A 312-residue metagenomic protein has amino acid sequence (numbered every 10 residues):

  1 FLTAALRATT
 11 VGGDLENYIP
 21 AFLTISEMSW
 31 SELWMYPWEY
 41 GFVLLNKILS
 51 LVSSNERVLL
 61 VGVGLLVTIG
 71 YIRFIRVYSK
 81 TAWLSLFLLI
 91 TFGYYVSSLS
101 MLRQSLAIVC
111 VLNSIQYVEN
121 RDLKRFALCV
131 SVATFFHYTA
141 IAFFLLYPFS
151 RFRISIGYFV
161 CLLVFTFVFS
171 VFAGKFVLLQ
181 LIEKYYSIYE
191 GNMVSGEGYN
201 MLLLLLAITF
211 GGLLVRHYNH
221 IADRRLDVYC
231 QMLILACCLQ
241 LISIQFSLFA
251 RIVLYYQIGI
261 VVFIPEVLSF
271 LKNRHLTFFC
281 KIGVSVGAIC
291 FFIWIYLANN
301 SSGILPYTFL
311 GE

Functional and structural regions predicted by a protein language model:
E16-E27, S31-S54: Short hydrophobic/aromatic helix or loop-helix immediately within or flanking a transmembrane segment in polytopic
E16-I19, Y147-Q257, S302-E312: Alpha-helical transmembrane segments and terminal signal-anchor/GPI-anchor hydrophobic tails, characterized by long
N46, L59-G70, C110, I260: Transmembrane alpha-helices of multi-pass, membrane-embedded glycan-processing enzymes that use lipid-linked
I72-F92: Transmembrane-helix signature of polytopic, membrane-embedded enzymes that assemble or transfer cell-envelope glycans
Y94, R125-F149, C237-L241: Membrane-interface alpha helices of multi-pass inner-membrane proteins
L99-S105: Short acidic/glycine- and proline-prone juxtamembrane loop motifs at membrane-interface regions of multi-pass membrane
V111-K124: Membrane-interface transmembrane helices that cradle and orient dolichyl/undecaprenyl
L163-F165, R274-W294: Signature aromatic-anchored transmembrane alpha helix within multi-pass, membrane-resident enzymes that catalyze glycan
